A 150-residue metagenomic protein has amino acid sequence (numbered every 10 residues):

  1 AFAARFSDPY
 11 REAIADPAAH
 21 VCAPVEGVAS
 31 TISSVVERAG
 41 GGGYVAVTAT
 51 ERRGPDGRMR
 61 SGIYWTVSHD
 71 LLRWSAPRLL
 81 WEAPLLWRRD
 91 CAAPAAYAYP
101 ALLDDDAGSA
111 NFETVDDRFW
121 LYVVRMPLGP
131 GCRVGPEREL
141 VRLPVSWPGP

Functional and structural regions predicted by a protein language model:
A1-V28, E37-A92, D106-P150: Beta-rich carbohydrate-recognition and catalytic domains
I32-S34, Y99-A101: Conserved beta-strand position repeated once per blade in WD40 beta-propeller domains
